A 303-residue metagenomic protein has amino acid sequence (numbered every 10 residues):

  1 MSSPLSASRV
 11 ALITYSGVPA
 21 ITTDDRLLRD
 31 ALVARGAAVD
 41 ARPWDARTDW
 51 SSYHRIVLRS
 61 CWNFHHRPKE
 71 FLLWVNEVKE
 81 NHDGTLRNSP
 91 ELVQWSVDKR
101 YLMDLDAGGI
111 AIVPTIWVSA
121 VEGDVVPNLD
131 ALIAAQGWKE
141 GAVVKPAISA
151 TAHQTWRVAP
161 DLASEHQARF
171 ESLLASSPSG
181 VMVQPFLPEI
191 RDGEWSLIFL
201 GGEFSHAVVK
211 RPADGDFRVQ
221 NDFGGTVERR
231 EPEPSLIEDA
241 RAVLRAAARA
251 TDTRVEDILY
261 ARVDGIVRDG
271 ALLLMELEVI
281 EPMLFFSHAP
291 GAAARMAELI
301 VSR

Functional and structural regions predicted by a protein language model:
R9, Y15-G123: Conserved N-proximal alpha/beta basic substrate-recognition cap immediately N-terminal to, or forming the N-lobe
V10-A11, T155: Conserved hydrophobic helix-helix packing surfaces used for dimerization/oligomerization
D45-S52, V126-Q136, S172: Short amphipathic alpha-helix with an adjacent loop that forms part of the alpha/beta core around
C61, A147, F186-L187, I198 (+2 more regions): Anionic group-transfer/hydrolysis microenvironments
E91-L92, S119-G123, A147-T151, D161-A163 (+1 more regions): Short acidic/polar capping segments at secondary-structure boundaries
L105-D106, V113, I133-Q154, P178-I190 (+2 more regions): ATP-grasp fold ATP-binding core
H153, A159-A250, I266, L273: Phosphate-binding site of ATP-dependent enzymes
F217, P234-R303: ATP-dependent carboxylate activation and anion-phosphoryl transfer catalytic cores that bind Mg-ATP to form
